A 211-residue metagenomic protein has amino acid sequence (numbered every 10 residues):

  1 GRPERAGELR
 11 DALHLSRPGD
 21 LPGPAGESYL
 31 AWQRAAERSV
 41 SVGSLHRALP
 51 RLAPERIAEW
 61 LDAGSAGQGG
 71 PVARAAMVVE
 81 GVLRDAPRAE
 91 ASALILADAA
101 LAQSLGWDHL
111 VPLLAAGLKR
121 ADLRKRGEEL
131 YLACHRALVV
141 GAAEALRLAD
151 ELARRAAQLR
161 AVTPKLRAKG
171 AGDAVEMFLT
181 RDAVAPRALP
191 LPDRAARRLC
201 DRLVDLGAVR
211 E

Functional and structural regions predicted by a protein language model:
G1-E211: FIC/Doc superfamily catalytic core
